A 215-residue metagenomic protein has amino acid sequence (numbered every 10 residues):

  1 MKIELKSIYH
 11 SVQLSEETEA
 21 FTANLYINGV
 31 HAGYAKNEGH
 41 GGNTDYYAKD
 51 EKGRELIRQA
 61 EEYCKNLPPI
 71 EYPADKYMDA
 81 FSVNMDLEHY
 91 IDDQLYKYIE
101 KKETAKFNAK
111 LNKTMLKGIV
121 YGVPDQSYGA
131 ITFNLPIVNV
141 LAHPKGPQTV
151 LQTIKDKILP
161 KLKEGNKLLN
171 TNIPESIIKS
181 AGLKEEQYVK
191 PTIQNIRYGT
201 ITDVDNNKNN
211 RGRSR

Functional and structural regions predicted by a protein language model:
M1-R215: Terminal leader/tail segments of proteins
